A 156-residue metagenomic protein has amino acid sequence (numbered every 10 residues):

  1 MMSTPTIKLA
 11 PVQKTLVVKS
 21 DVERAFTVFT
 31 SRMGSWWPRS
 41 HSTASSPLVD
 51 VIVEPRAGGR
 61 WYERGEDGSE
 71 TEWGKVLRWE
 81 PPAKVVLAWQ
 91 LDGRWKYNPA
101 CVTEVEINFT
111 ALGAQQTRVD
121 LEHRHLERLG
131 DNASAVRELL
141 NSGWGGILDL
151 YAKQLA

Functional and structural regions predicted by a protein language model:
M1, D50-R60: Short, compositionally biased strand/turn segments that nucleate or flank brief secondary-structure elements
M1-L48: Hydrophobic ligand-binding cavity/cleft-lining segments
T15-K19, E54, Y62, K75 (+1 more regions): Generic structural detector for well-ordered beta-strands
A25-F29, W61, V76, L87 (+3 more regions): Hydrophobic pocket/interface hotspot
T30-G34, P81, D149: Solvent-exposed alpha-helix faces
W37, T43, V51-I52, E66-Q116 (+1 more regions): Hydrophobic-ligand binding "helix-grip"
S45, D50, K153-A156: Short, highly charged C-terminal tails/helix-capping segments
H125-A156: A conserved amphipathic terminal alpha-helix motif
